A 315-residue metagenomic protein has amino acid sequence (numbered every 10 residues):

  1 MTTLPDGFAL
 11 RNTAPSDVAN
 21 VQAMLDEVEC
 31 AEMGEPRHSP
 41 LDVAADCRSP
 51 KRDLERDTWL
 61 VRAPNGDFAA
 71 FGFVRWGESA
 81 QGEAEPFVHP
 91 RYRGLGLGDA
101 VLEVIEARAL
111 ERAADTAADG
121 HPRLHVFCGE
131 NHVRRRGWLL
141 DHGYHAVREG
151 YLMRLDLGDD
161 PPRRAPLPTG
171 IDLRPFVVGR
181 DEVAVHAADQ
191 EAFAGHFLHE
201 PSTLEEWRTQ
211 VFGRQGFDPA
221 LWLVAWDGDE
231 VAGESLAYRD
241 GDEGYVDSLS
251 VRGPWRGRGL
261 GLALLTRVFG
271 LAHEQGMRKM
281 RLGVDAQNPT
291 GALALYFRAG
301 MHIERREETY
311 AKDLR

Functional and structural regions predicted by a protein language model:
M1-D46, A165-S202: Short amphipathic alpha-helix that is part of the acyltransferase structural core
M1-T2, R75-G170, E308-K312: Acyl-donor-binding surface of acyltransferase catalytic domains
E32-R52, G72-A80, H196-V251: A conserved beta-strand-loop-helix scaffold within acyl/acetyltransferase catalytic domains
L60-R62, R75, E85-L97, L249-R256 (+1 more regions): A short, internal acetyl-CoA/4′-phosphopantetheine-binding micro-motif in the GNAT/acyltransferase core
W76-P86, R93, F217-P219, R239-V246 (+3 more regions): A conserved beta-turn-beta hairpin within the catalytic core of GNAT-like acetyltransferases that forms part
G94-E111, V251, G257-E274, K279 (+1 more regions): Conserved acetyl-CoA-binding loop-helix of GNAT-fold acetyltransferases
R135, L139, A292, Y296 (+1 more regions): Conserved active-site tyrosine of GNAT-family acetyltransferases
L265, N288-A292, T309-L314: Short glycine/proline-centered loop/turn elements that form peptide/ligand docking sites
